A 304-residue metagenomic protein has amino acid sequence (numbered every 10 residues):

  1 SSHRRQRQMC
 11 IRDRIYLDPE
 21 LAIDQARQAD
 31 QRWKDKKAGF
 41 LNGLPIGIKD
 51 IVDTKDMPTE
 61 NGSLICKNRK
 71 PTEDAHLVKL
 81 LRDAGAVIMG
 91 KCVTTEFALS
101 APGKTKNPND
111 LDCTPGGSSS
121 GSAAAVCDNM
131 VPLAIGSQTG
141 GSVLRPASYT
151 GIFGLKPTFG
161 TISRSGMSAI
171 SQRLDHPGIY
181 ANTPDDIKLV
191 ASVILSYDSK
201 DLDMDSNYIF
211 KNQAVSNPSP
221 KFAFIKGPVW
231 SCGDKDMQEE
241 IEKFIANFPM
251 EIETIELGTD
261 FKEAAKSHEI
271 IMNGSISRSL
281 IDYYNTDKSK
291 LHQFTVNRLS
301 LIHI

Functional and structural regions predicted by a protein language model:
S1-R7, I11, I302-H303: Single conserved hydrophobic/aromatic residue that forms the stacking wall/gate of nucleotide- or nucleobase-binding
R5, R27-D30, K235-L257, I281-T286: Acyltransferase
A22, I187, F222, F248 (+1 more regions): Residue-level signal for inorganic ion chemistry
A22-I23, R32-K104: Acidic/His- and Gly-rich active-site-bordering loop/insert found across diverse amide/peptide-bond hydrolases
A29-P45, D186, A214-A223: Immediate post-signal peptide segment of exported/extracytoplasmic ligand-binding proteins
L41-N61, S219, I225, I270-I302: Short helix-loop capping/hinge segments that flank enzyme active sites or metal/cofactor-binding pockets
E73-I194: Short glycine/serine-rich loop segments
K156-E239, T286: A short helix-breaking turn/cap at a secondary-structure junction
